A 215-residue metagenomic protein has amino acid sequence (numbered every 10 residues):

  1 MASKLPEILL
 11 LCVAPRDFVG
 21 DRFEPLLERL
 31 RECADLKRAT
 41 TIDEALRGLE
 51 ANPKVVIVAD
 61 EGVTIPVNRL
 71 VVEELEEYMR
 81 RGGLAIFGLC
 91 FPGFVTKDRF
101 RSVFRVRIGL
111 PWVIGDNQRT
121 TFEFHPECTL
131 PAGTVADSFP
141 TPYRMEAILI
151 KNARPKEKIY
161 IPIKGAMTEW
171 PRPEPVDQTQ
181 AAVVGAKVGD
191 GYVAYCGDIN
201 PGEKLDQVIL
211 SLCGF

Functional and structural regions predicted by a protein language model:
M1-A2, G214: Universal eukaryotic N-terminal targeting presequences
A2, A14, D21-F23, F91-A182 (+1 more regions): An acidic, glycine-rich "communication" segment
S3-E7, K187-A194: Beta-strand-turn-beta hairpins that frame and shape the catalytic cleft of phosphate-ester-processing enzymes
L5-F104: Helical hinge/lid and interdomain linker segments adjacent to catalytic or ligand-binding clefts that mediate domain
L9, I86, Y160, A194-C196: Hydrophobic/aromatic beta-strand patches that form the interior of the parallel beta-sheet core in alpha/beta enzyme
G48-E50, G185-D190: Short glycine/proline-enriched loop/turn "hinge" motifs that connect secondary-structure elements and lie
D198-G202: Glycine-rich phosphate/pyrophosphate-binding beta-alpha loops
K204-L210, G214: Extended, charge-rich intrinsically disordered regulatory tails
